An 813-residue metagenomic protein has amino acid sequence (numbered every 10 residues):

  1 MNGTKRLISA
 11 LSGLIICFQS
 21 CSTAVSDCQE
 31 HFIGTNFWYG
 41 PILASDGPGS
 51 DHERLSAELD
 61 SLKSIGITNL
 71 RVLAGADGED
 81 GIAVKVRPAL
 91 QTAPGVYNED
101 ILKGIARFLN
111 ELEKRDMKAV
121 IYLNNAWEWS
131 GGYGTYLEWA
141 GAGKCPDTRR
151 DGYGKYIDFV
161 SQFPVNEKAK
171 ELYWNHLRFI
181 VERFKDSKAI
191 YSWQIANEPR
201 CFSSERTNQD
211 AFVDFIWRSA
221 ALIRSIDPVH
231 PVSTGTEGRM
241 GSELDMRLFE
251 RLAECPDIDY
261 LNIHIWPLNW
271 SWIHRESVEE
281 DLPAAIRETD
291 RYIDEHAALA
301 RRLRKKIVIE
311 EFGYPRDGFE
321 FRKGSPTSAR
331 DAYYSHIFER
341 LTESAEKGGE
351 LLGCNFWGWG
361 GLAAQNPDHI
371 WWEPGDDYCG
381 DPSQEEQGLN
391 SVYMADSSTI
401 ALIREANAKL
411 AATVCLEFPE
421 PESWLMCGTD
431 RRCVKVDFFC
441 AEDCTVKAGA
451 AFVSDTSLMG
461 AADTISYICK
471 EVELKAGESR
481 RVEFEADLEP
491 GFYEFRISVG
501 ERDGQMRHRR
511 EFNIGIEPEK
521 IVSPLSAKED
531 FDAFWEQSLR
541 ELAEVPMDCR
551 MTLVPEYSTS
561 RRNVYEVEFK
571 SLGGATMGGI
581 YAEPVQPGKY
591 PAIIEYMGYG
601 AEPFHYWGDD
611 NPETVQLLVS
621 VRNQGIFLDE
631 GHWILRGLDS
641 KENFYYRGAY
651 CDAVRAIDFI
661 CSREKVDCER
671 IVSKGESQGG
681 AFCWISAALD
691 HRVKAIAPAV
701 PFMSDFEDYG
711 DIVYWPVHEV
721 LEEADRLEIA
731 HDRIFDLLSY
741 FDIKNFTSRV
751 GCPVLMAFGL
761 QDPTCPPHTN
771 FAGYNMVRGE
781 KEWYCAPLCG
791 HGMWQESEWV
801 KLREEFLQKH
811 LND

Functional and structural regions predicted by a protein language model:
D27-W272, L282-K305, P315-A329, A345-L389 (+1 more regions): Active-site mouth of glycoside hydrolases
K185-I190, L635-S677: Gly/Ser-rich "nucleophile elbow"/oxyanion-hole loop immediately N-terminal to the catalytic nucleophile in hydrolases
N355-G358, L362-I370, F771-D813: C-terminal catalytic histidine-bearing segment of alpha/beta-hydrolase fold enzymes
A543-Q586: N-terminal cap/lid segment of alpha/beta-hydrolase-fold proteins
Y581-E583, K589-Y599: Short beta-strand element of the alpha/beta-hydrolase
G600-I657, E707-V717: Cap/lid segment of the alpha/beta-hydrolase catalytic domain
G680, W684-A730, C785: Hydrolase active-site cap/lid region
V750, M756-F758: Short beta-strand/loop motif that positions the catalytic acidic residue of the alpha/beta-hydrolase fold
